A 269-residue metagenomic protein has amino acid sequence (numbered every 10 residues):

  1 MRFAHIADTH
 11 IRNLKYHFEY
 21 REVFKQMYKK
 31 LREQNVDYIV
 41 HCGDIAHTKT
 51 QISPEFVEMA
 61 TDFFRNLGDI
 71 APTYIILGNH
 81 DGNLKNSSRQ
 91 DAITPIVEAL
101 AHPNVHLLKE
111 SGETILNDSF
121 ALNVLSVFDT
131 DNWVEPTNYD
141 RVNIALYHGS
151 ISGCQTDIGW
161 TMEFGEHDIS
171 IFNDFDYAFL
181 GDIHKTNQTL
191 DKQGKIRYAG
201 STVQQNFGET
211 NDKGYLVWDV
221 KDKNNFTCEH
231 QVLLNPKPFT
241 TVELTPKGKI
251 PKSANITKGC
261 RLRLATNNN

Functional and structural regions predicted by a protein language model:
M1-A4, E113-N123, Y139-I144, K192-I196 (+2 more regions): Beta-strand-turn-beta hairpins that frame and shape the catalytic cleft of phosphate-ester-processing enzymes
D8, I39, D44, A60 (+7 more regions): Divalent metal-coordination and catalytic microenvironments
T9, N13-E113, I171-F172: Core catalytic region of metal-dependent phosphoesterases/phosphodiesterases, especially metallo-beta-lactamase-like
H10-L14, H47-T50, L77-Q90, T114-I115 (+4 more regions): Active-site environment of divalent metal-dependent phosphoester hydrolases
D37, V220-N269: Accessory, non-catalytic peripheral segments of nucleic-acid enzymes
R65-D69, T137-Y139, I169-D174, D191-K192 (+1 more regions): Short, conserved loop/helix-junction motifs that constitute active-site signature segments in enzyme catalytic cores
D81-I169: Conserved catalytic scaffold of divalent metal-dependent phosphoesterases
D157-F226: Conserved beta-sheet core of the metallophosphoesterase superfamily
